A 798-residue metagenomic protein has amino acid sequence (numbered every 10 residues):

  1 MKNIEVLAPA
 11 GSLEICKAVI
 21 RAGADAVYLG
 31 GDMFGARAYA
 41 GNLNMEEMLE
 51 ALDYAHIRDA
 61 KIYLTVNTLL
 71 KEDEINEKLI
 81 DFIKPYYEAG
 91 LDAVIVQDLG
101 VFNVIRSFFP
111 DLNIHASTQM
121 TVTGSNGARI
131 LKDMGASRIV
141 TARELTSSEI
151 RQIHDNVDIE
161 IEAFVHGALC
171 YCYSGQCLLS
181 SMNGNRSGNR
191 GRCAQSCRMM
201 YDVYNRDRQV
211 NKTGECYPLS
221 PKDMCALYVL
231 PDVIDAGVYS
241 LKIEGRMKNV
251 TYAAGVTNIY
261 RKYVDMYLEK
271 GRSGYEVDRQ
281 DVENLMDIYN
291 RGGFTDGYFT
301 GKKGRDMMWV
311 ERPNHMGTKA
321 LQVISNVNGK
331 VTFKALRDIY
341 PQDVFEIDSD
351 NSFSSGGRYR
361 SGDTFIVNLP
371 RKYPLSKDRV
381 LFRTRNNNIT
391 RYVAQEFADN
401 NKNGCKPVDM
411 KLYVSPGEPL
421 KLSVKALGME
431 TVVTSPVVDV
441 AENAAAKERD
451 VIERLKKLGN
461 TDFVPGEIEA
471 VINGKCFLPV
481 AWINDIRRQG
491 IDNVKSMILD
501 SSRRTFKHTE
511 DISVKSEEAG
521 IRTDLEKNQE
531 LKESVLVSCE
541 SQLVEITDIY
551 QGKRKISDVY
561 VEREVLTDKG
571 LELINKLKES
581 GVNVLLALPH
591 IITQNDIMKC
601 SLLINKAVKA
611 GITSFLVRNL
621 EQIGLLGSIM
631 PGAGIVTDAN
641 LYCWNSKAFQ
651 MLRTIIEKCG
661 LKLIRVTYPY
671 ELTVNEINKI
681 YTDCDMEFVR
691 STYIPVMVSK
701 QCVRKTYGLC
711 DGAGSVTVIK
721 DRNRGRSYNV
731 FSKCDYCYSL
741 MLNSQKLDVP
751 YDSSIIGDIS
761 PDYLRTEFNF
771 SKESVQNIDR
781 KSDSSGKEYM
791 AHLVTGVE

Functional and structural regions predicted by a protein language model:
M1-V122, V140-E144, S148-S240, M247-E798: Active-site pocket-lining/capping segments in soluble small-molecule metabolic enzymes
A128: Extended, positively charged loop/linker patches that create polyanion-binding surfaces
S137: Long, basic N-terminal domains or extensions that often function in RNA/ssDNA interaction or organelle/cellular
